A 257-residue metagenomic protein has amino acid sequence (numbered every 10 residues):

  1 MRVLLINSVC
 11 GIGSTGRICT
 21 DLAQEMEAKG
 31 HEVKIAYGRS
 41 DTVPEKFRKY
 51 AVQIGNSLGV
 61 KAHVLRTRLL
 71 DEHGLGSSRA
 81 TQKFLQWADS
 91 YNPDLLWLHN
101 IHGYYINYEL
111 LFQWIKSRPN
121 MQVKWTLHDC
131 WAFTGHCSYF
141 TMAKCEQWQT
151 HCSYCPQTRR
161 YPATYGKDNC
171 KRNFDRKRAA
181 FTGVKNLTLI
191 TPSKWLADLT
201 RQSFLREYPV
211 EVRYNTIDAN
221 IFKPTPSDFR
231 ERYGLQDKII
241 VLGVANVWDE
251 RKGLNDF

Functional and structural regions predicted by a protein language model:
M1-R48, Y91, S117-M121: N-terminal subdomain of nucleotide-sugar transferases
C10-G11, I217, A245-D249: Glycosyltransferase donor-binding loop in the core domain
R17-I18, P44-Y50, L110, G135-F140 (+3 more regions): Short aromatic-enriched loop/helix-cap "lid" or pocket-rim segments at secondary-structure transitions that line
C19, V241, G253-F257: A structural motif in glycosyltransferase catalytic domains
A28-L95: A conserved catalytic-core segment of Leloir-type glycosyltransferases
L85-I106, M121-H128: Short N-terminal targeting/anchoring amphipathic segment
A132, Q147-T225, L235-Q236, I240: Donor nucleotide-sugar binding/catalytic pocket of nucleotide-sugar-dependent glycosyltransferases
G234-K252: Conserved donor-binding/catalytic core segment of Leloir-type glycosyltransferases
